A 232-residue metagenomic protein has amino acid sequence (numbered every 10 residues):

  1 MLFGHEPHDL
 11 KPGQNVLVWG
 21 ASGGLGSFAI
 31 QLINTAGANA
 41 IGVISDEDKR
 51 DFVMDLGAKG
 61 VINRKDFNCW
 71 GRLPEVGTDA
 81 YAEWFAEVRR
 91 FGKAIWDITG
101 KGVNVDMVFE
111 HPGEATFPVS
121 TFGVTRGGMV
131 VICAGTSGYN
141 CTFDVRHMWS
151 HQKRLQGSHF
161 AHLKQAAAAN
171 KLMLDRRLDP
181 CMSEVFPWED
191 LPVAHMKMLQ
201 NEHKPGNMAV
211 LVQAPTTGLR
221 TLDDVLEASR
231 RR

Functional and structural regions predicted by a protein language model:
M1-A36, A94: Short internal alpha-helix immediately C-terminal to a glycine-rich phosphate-binding loop in Rossmann-like
K11, V124-T125: Helix-to-beta-strand junctions that scaffold the AdoMet/dcAdoMet cofactor pocket in Class I SAM-dependent enzymes
I30, R50, F117-T121, V145: Generic hydrophobic/aromatic pocket-lining and core-packing "Φ" positions
T35-A115: Adenosine-nucleotide cofactor-binding segment
S45-F52, Y139-V145, A166: Short, glycine/polar-rich helix-capping loops at beta-to-alpha or helix-loop-helix junctions that flank or form
I62, R126-C133, F143-M182, A228-R231: Rossmann-fold dehydrogenase core element
P118-T121, L163-R232: C-terminal hydrophobic helical "lid"/dimerization subdomain of Rossmann-like NAD(P)H-dependent oxidoreductases
